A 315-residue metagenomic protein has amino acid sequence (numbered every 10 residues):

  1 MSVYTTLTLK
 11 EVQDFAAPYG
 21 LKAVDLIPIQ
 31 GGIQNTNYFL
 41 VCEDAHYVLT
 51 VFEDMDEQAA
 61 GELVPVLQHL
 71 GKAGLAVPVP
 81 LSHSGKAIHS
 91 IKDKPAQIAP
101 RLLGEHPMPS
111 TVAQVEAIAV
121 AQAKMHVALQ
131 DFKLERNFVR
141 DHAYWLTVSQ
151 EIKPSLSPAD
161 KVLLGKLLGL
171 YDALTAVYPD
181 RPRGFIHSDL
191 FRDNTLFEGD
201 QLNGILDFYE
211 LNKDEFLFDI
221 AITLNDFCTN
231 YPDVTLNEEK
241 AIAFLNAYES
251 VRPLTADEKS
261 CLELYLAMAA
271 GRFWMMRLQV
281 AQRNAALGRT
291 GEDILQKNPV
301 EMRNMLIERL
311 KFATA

Functional and structural regions predicted by a protein language model:
M1-S82, E198-Q201, F312-A315: Conserved NTP-binding catalytic cores of kinases and kinase-like/nucleotidyltransferase enzymes across multiple kinase
N35-C42, V48-L49, P80, D172-F218: Active-site acidic catalytic loop and adjacent metal/ATP-binding pocket of ATP-dependent phosphoryl transfer enzymes
C42-L134: ATP-binding pocket architecture of kinase catalytic cores
A96-P109, L146-K153, G271-G288: A glycine-centered beta->alpha junction motif in the catalytic cores of kinase/phosphotransferase enzymes
M108-V162, R183, K213: A cross-family kinase active-site recognition segment
E151, F273-A315: ATP/Mg2+ or Mg2+-diphosphate-binding catalytic cores that bind nucleotide phosphates or diphosphates via glycine-rich
L217-P253, A267-A285: Active-site activation/catalytic loop segments of kinase-like enzymes and analogous catalytic loops in related
L254-L266: All-alpha amphipathic helical-bundle segments outside canonical DNA-binding/catalytic cores that form hydrophobic
